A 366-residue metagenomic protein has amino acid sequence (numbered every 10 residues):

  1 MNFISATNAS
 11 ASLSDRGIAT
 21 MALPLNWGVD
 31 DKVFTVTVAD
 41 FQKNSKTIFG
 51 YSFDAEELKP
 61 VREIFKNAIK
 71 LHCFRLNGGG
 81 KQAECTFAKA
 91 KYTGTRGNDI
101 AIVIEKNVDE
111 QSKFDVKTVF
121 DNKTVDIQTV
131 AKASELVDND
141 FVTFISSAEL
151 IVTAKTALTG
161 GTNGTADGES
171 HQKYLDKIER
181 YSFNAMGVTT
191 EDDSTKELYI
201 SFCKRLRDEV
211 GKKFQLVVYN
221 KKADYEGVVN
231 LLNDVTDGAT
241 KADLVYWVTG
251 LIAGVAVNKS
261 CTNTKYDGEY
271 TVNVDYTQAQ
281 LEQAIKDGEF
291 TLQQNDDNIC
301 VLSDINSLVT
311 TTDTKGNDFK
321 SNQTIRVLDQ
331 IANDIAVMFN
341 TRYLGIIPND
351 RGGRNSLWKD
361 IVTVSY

Functional and structural regions predicted by a protein language model:
M1-A83, V210-G211, V217-Y366: Structured, hydrophobic secondary-structure cores that serve as assembly/anchoring elements
F65-K265: Extracellular Cys-Trp
